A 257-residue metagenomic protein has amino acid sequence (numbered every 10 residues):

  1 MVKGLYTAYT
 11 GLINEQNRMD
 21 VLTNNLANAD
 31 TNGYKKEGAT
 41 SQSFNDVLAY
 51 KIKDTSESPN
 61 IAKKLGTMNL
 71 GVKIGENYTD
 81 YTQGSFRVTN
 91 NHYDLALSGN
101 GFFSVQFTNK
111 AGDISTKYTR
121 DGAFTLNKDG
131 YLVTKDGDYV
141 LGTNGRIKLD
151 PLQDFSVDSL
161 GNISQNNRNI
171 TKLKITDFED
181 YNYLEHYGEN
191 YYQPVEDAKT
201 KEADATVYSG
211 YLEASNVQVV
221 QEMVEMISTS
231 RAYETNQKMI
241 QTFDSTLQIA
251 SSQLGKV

Functional and structural regions predicted by a protein language model:
M1-V257: Amphipathic alpha-helical polymerization modules
